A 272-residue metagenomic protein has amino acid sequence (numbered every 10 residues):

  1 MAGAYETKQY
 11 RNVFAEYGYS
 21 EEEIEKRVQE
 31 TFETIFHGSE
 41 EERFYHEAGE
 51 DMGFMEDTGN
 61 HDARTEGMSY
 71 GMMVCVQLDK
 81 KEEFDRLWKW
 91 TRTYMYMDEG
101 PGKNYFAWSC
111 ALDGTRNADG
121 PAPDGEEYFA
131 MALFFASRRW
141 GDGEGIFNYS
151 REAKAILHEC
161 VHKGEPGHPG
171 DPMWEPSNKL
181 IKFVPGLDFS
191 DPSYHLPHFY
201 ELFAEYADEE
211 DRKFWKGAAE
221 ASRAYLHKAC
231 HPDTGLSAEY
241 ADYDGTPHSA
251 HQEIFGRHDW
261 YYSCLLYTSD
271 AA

Functional and structural regions predicted by a protein language model:
M1-E66, Q77-L112, R116, H168-P176 (+2 more regions): Low-complexity, Ser/Thr/Pro/Gly-enriched N-terminal "stalk/linker" regions
H61-M68, R116-G141: Aromatic-rich carbohydrate-recognition surfaces in CAZymes
F134-D233: Aromatic- and glycine-enriched pocket-lining scaffold segments that form the walls of small-molecule binding clefts
Q252-W260: Penicillin-binding protein/beta-lactamase superfamily catalytic region
Y261-L266: Ligand-binding pocket segment of bilobal, Venus flytrap-like solute-binding proteins
Y267-A272: Conserved small/polar residues in nucleotide/adenosyl-binding loops
